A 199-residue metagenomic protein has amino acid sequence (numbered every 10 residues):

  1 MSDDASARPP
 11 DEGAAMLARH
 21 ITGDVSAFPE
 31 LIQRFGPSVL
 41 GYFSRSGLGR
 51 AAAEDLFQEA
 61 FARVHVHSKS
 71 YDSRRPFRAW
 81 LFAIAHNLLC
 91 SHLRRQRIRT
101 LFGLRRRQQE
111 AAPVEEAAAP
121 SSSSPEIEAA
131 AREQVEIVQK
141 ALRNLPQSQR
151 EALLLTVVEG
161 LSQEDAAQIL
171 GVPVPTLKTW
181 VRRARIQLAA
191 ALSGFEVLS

Functional and structural regions predicted by a protein language model:
S2-D3, I21-E30, L40-E59, S70 (+1 more regions): Short, charged helix-capping/linker segments at alpha-helix termini
S2-D4, R8, R19, L101-E115 (+5 more regions): C-terminal edge and immediately downstream basic/flexible tail or linker adjoining helix-turn-helix-like DNA-binding
L31, F35, V39, A60 (+2 more regions): Residue-level preference for hydrophobic side chains embedded in well-ordered alpha helices
R34-P37, R45-L48, L154-S162: Short helix-capping/turn signature of helix-turn-helix
D55-A62, V66, R75-N87, T179: Structural recognition of an alpha-helix C-terminal capping motif at a helix-to-coil junction
V66-S73, A83-Q108, A131: Arg/Lys-rich amphipathic alpha helix in sigma70-family domain 2
H86, C90, I137-Q139, Q149 (+3 more regions): DNA-recognition helix of helix-turn-helix
R132, L142-R150: Short helix-coil-helix linker/hinge
